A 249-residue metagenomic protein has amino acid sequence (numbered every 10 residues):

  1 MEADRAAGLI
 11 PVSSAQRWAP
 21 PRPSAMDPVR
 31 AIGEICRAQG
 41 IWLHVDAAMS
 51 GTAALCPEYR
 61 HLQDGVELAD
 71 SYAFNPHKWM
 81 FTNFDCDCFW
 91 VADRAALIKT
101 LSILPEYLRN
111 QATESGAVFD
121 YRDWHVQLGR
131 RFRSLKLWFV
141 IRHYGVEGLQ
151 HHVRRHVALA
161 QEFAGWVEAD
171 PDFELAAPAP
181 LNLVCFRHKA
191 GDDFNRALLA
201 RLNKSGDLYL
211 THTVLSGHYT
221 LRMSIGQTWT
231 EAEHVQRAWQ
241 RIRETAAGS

Functional and structural regions predicted by a protein language model:
M1-G8: Phosphate/pyrophosphate-binding loops at sites that engage ATP/ADP/AMP, CoA/4′-phosphopantetheine, polyphosphate
V12, P20, Q39, D64-E168: Active-site C-terminal subdomain of aminotransferase-like
A19-G40: Active-site core of PLP-dependent enzymes with the aminotransferase class I/II
S24-P28, A53-Y59, N83-C86, L101-S102: Short acidic, glycine/serine/threonine-rich loops at helix termini
D46: Glycine-centered flexible beta-alpha turn that most often forms the glycine-rich phosphate-binding loop
E174-L202: Conserved PLP-binding catalytic core of the aspartate aminotransferase-like
P178, L183, S205-R222: Conserved PLP cofactor-binding pocket of PLP-dependent enzymes
L215-S249: PLP-dependent enzyme catalytic core of the Aspartate aminotransferase-like
